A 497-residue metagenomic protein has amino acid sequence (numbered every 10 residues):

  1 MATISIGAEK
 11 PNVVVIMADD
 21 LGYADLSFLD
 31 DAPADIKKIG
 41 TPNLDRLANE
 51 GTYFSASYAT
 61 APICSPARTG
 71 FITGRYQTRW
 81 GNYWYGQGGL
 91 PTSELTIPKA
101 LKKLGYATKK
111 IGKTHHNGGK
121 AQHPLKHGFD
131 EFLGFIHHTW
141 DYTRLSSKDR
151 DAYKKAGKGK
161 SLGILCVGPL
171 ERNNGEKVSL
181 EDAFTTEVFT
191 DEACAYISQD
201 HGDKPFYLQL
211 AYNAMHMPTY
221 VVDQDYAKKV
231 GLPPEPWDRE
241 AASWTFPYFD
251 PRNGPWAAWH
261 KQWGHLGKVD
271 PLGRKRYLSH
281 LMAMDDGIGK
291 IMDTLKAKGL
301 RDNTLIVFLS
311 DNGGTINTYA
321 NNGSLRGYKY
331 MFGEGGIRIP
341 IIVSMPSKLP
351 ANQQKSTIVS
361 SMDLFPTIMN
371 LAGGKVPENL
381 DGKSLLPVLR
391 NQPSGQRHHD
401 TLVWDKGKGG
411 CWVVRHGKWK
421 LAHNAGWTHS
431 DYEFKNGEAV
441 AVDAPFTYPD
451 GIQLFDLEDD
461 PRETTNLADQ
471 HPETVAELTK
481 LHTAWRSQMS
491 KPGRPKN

Functional and structural regions predicted by a protein language model:
M1-E9: Bacterial Sec-dependent signal peptides at the C-terminal "C-region" and cleavage site
E9-V14, E50-S55, K103-K109, H127-D130 (+5 more regions): Loop/turn elements at helix/coil->beta-strand transitions in domains of secreted/extracellular proteins
V15, Y23-K110, G119-K120, P124-F132 (+3 more regions): Active-site segment of extracytoplasmic enzymes that catalyze sulfate/phosphate-ester chemistry
A18-K38, R46, S55, Y85 (+6 more regions): Active-site-proximal cap/lid insertion segments
I97, K113, L364, L385: Short active-site alpha-helical segment characteristic of glycosyltransferases and processive polysaccharide synthases
P98, Y196-S198, G410-H416, K420-A422 (+1 more regions): Short, surface-exposed beta-strand/loop micro-motifs that present aromatic residues
G105-N117, A372-D381: Short, well-structured beta-strand/strand-turn elements
H116-K120, T315: Active-site environment of divalent metal-dependent phosphoester hydrolases
